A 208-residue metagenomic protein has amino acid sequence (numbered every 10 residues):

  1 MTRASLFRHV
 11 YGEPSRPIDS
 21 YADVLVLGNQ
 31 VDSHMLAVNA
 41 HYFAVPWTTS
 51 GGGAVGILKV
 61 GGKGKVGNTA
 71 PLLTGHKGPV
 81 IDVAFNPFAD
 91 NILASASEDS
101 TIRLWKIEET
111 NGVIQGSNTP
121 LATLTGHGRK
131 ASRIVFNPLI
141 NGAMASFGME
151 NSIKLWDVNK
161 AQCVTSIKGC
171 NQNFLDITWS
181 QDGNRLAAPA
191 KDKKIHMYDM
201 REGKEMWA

Functional and structural regions predicted by a protein language model:
M1-V66, V113: Acidic and/or Ser/Thr-rich intrinsically disordered tails and linkers that flank eukaryotic scaffold proteins
N29-V31, V38, G78, F88 (+4 more regions): Loop/turn position at the start of each blade in beta-propeller repeats
L36-A40, A84-D90, V135-N141, T178-G183: Loop/turn segments within WD40 beta-propeller blades
W47-S50, S97, G148, A190: Structural signature of WD-repeat beta-propellers
I57-T69, T101-A131, N137-A143, F147-F174 (+2 more regions): Per-blade loop-tip surfaces of WD-repeat and WD-like beta-propellers in eukaryotic adaptors/scaffolds
K65-F88, L93: Blade-loop segments of beta-propeller domains
P79, I92, S97-K106: Alpha-solenoid helical-repeat scaffolds
